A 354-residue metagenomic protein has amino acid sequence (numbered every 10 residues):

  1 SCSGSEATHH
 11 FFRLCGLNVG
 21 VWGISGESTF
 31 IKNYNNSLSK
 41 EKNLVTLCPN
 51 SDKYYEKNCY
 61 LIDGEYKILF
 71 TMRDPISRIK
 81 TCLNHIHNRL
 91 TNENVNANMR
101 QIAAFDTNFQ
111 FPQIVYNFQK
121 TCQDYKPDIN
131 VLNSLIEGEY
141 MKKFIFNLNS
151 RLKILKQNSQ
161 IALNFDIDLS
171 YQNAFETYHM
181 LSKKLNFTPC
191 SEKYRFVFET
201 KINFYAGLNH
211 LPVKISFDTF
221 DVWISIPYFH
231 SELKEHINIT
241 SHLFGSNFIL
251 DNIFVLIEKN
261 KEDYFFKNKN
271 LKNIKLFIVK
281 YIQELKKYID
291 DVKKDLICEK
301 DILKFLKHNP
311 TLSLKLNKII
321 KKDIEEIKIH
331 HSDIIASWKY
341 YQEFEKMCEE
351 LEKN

Functional and structural regions predicted by a protein language model:
S1-C48, K304, H308-N354: PAPS-dependent sulfotransferase catalytic core
S1-I102, Y140-Q157: PAPS-dependent sulfotransferase catalytic domain
A7, K67, V131-L135, Y140 (+5 more regions): Amphipathic alpha-helical recognition patches that constitute DNA-binding helices
G26-T29, K153-E284, D291-E299, L306: The conserved 3'-phosphoadenosine-5'-phosphosulfate
E27, V95-F111, V115, Y125 (+14 more regions): Intrinsic-disorder-associated interaction segments
K32-T46, S51, N94-Y140, N149 (+1 more regions): Extended charged low-complexity segments that act as oligomerization/scaffolding linkers
F111, V115, Y125-L132, M141 (+5 more regions): Short amphipathic alpha-helical segments that mediate assembly, nucleic-acid/protein binding, or membrane association
F118, C122, L132, L155 (+9 more regions): Extended hydrophobic/Leu-rich segments
